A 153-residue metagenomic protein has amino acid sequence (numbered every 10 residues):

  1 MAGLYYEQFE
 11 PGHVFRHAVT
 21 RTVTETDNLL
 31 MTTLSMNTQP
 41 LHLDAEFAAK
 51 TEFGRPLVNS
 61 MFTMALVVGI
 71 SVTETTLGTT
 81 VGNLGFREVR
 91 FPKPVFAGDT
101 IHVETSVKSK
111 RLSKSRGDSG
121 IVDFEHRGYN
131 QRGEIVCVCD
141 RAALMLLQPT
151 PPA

Functional and structural regions predicted by a protein language model:
M1-L84, C137, P149-A153: Hot-dog-fold acyl-thioester-processing enzymes
M1-P11, F91, V95-T100, E104-A153: HotDog/MaoC-like acyl-thioester-processing domains
